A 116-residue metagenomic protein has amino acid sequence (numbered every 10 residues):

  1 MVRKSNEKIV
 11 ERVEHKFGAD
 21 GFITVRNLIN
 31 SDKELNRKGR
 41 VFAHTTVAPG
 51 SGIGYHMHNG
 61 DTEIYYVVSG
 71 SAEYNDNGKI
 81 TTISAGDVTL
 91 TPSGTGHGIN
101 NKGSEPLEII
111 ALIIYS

Functional and structural regions predicted by a protein language model:
M1-G39: A short, N-terminal "cap"/entry segment at the start of jelly-roll beta-barrel domains of the cupin/DSBH fold
I29-S31, A43-N59, S93: Conserved short histidine dyad/triad with adjacent acidic residue
H44-T45, L90, E105-S116: A short hydrophobic beta-strand segment most commonly corresponding to one strand of the jelly-roll/cupin
P49, G60, K79, T95-G96 (+1 more regions): A generic "binding-loop/recognition-motif" signal
G52-G54, E73, T89, S93-G98: Histidine-centered metal-chelating micro-motifs
G60-T62, Y66-A72: Glycine- and acidic-residue-biased ligand/ion/polar-headgroup-sensing regions
G78-S93: Short acidic-glycine-tyrosine-enriched beta hairpin
N100-K102: Asparagine-centered strand-capping/turn motif at beta-strand->loop junctions
